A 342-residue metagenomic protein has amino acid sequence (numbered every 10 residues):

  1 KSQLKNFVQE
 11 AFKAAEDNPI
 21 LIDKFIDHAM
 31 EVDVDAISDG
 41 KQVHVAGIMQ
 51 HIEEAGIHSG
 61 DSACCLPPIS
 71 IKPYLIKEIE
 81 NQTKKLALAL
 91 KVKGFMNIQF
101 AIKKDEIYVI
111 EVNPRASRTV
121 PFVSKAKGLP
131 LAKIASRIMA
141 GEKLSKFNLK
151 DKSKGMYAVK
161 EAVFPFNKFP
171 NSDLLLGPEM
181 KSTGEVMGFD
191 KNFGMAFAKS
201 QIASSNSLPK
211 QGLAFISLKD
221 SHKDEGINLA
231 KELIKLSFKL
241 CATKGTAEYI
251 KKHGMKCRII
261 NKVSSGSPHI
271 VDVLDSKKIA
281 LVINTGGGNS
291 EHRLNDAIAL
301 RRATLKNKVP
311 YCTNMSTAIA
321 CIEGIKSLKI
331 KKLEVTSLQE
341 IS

Functional and structural regions predicted by a protein language model:
K1-K210: ATP-dependent carboxylate activation and anion-phosphoryl transfer catalytic cores that bind Mg-ATP to form
F100, K219, K244-E248, K262-V263 (+2 more regions): Short, ordered loop/turn segments at secondary-structure junctions
I202-A214, L233-I234, V273-I279: Glycine-rich phosphate/diphosphate-binding loops that line cofactor/substrate pockets in enzymes
F215, S237-Y249: Short internal beta-strands
L229-K235, A247, K251, L305: Surface-exposed amphipathic alpha-helices with a cationic face
N261-K262, I270-S342: Peripheral docking tails and interdomain loops at the edges of cofactor- or intermediate-handling domains
